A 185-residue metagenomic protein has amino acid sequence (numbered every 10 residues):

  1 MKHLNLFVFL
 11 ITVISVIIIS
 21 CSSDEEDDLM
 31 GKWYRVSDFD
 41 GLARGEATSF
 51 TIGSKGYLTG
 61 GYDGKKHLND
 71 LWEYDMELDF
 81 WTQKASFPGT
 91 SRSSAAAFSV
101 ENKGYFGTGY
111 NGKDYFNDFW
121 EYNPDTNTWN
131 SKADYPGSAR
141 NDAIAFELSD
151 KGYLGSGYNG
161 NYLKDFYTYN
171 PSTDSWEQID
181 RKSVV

Functional and structural regions predicted by a protein language model:
M1-M30: Bacterial Sec-dependent N-terminal signal peptides
C21-V185: Kelch-like beta-propeller repeat domains
